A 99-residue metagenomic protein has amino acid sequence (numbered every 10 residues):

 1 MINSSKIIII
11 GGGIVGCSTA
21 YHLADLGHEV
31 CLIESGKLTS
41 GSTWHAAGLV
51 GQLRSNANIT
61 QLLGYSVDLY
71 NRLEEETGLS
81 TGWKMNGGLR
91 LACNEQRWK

Functional and structural regions predicted by a protein language model:
M1-V15, C31: Beta1/beta-strand and adjacent pyrophosphate-binding region of the FAD-binding site in flavoprotein oxidoreductases
I2-S4, I8, S40-A46, V50: Accessory recognition modules or surfaces
S4, G27, W44, M85-N86: A structure-centric signal for secondary-structure junctions around beta-strands
I10, E34, A46, M85-G87: A secondary-structure boundary/capping signal
G16, T39, R97: Glycine-rich nucleotide phosphate-binding loop and flanking beta-alpha elements of Rossmann-like dinucleotide-binding
A24-W44: Glycine-rich FAD pyrophosphate-binding loop
G48-K99: Dinucleotide-binding Rossmann-like beta1-alpha1 core, especially the glycine-rich loop that anchors the ADP
